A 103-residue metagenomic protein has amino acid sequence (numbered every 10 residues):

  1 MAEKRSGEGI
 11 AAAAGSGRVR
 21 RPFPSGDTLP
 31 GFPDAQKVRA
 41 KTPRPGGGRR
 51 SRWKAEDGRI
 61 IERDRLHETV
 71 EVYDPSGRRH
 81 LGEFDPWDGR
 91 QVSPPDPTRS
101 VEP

Functional and structural regions predicted by a protein language model:
A2-P103: Catalytic toxin/effector domains delivered as secreted proteins or via bacterial secretion systems
